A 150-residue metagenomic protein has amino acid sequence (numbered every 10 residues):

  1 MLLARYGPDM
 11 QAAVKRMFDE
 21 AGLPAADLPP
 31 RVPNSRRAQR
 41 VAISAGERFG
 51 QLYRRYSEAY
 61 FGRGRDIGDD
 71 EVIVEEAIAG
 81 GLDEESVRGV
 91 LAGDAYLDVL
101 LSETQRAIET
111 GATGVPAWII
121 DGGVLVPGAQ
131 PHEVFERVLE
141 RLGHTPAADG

Functional and structural regions predicted by a protein language model:
M1-R63, T145: Structural alpha/beta surface segment adjacent to cysteine/selenocysteine redox centers across thiol/disulfide enzymes
E47, Q51, R55-G150: C-terminal cap of thioredoxin/glutaredoxin-like
